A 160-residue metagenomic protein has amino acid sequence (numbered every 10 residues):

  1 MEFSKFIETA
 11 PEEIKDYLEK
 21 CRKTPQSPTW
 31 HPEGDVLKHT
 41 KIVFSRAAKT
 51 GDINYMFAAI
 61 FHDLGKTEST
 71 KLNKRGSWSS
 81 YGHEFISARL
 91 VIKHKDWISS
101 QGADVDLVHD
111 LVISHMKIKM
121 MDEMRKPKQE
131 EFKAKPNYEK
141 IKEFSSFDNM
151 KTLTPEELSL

Functional and structural regions predicted by a protein language model:
M1-S79: Acidic/His-rich, divalent-metal-binding segments that scaffold phosphate/diphosphate chemistry
R46-E157: Divalent metal-dependent catalytic cores for phosphoryl transfer on phosphate-bearing substrates
